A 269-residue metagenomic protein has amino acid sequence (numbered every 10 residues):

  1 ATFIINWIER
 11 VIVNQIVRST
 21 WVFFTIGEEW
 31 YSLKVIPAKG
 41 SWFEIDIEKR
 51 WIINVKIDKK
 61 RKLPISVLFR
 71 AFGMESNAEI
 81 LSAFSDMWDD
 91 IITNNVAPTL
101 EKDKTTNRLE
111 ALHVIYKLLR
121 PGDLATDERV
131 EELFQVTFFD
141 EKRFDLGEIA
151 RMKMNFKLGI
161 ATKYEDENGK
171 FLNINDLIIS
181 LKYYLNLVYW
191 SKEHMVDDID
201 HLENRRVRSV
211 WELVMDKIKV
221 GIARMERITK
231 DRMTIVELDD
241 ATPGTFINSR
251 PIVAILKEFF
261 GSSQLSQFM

Functional and structural regions predicted by a protein language model:
A1-M269: N-terminal non-catalytic structural scaffold regions of very large proteins
